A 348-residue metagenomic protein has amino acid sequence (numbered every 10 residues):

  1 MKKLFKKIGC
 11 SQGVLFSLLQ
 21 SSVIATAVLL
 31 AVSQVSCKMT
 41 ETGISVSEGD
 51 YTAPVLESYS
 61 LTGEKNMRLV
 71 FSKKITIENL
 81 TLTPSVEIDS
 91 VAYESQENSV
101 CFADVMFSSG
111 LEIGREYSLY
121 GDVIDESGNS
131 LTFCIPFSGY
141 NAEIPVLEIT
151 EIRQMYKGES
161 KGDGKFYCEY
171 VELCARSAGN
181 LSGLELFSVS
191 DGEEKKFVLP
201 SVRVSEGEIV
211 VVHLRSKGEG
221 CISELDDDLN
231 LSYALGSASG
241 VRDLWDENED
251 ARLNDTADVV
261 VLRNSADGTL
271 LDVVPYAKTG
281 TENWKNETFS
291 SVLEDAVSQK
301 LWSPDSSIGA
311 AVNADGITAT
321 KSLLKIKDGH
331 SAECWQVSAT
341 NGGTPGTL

Functional and structural regions predicted by a protein language model:
M1-S36: Sec-dependent bacterial lipoprotein signal peptides
Q34-N66, S72-N79, T83-S85, D89-V204 (+1 more regions): Intrinsically disordered, low-complexity linkers and terminal tails enriched in Ser/Thr/Pro/Gly with interspersed basic
